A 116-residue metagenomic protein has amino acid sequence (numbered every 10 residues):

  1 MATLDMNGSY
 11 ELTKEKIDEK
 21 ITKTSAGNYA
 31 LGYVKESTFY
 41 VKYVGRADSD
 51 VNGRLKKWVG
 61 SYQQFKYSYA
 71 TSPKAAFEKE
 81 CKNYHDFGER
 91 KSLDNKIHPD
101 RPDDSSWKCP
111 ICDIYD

Functional and structural regions predicted by a protein language model:
M1-V41, R46-D116: Boundary/linker segments flanking structured domains
